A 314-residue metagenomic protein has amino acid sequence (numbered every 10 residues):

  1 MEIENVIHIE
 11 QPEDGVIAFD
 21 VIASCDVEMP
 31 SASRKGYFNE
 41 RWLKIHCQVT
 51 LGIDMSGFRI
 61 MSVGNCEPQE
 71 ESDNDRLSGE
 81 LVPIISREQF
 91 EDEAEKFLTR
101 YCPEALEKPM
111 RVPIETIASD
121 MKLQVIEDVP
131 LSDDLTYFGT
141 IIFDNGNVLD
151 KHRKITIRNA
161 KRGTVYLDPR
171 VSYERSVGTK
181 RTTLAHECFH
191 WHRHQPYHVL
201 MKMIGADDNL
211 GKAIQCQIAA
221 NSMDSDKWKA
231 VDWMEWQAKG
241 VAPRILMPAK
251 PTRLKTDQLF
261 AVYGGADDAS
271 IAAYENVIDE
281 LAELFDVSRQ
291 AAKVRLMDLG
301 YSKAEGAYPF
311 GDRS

Functional and structural regions predicted by a protein language model:
M1-S314: Active-site hotspot residues in diverse enzymes, especially metal/ion-binding acidic/histidine motifs
